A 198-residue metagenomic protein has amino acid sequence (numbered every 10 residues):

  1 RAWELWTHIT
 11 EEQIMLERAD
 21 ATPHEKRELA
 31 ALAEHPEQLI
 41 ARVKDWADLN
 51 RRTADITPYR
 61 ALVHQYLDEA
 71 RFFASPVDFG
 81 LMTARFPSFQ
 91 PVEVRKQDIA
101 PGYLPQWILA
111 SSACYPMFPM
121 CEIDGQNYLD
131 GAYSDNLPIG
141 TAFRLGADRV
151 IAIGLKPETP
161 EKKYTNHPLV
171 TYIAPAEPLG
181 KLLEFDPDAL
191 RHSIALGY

Functional and structural regions predicted by a protein language model:
R1-Y198: Patatin-like phospholipase
